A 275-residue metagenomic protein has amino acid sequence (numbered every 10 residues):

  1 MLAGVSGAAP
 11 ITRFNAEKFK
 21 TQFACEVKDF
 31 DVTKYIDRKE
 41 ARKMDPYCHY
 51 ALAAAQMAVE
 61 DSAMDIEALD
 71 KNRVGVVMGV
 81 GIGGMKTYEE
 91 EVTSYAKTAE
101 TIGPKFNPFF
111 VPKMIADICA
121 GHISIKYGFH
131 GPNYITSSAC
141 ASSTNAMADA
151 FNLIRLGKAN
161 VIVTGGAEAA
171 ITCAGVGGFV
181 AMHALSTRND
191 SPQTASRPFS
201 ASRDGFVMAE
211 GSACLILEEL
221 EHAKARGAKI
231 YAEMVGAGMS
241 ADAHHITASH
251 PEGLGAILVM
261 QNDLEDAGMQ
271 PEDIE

Functional and structural regions predicted by a protein language model:
L2-A9, D190-D273: Condensing-enzyme catalytic core mediating Claisen C-C bond formation in acyl metabolism
V5-S138, A167-V176, D273-E275: Conserved beta-ketoacyl condensing-enzyme motif
A16, K20-E26, G83-E90, A169-S196 (+2 more regions): Active-site-adjacent elements of ketosynthase-type condensing enzymes
K20, M44-A51, P108, P112 (+10 more regions): Generic structural signal for well-ordered, non-membrane alpha-helical segments in soluble metabolic enzymes
D31, Y127, H183, G236-G238: Short, small-residue-rich loop/turn micro-motifs
A51-M64, C119-Y127, P132-E168, F206-A228: Active-site-proximal alpha-helical scaffold in enzymes
A68-L69, I154, D266-M269: Structural motif
R73-V77, N160-T164, S196, Y231: Short glycine-aspartate micro-motif
